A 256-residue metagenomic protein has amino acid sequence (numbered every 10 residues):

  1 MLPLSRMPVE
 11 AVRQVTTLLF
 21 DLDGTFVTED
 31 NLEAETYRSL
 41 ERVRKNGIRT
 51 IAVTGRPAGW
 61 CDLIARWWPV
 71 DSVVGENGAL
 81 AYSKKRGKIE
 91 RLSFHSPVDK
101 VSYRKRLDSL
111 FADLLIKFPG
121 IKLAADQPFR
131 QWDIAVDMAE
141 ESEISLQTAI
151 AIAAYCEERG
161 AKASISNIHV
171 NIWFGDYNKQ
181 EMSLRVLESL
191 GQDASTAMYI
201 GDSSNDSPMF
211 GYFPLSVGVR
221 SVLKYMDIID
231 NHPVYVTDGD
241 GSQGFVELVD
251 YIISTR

Functional and structural regions predicted by a protein language model:
P8-V9, R13, E33, W173 (+1 more regions): Mg2+-dependent phosphoryl-transfer enzymes with acidic/Ser/Thr/Gly-rich catalytic loops
T17, S72, T196-M198: Structural motif
L18, T50, V73, S216-G218 (+1 more regions): Short, well-ordered beta-strand core segments
D21: Active-site residues of response regulator receiver
E29-D126: Active-site phosphate-binding/coordination module
W68-P69, N77, R159, Y212-F213 (+1 more regions): Short, structured coil segments at secondary-structure junctions
S109-Y212: Conserved acidic, metal-coordinating active-site core of Asp-based, Mg2+-dependent phosphoryl-transfer enzymes
